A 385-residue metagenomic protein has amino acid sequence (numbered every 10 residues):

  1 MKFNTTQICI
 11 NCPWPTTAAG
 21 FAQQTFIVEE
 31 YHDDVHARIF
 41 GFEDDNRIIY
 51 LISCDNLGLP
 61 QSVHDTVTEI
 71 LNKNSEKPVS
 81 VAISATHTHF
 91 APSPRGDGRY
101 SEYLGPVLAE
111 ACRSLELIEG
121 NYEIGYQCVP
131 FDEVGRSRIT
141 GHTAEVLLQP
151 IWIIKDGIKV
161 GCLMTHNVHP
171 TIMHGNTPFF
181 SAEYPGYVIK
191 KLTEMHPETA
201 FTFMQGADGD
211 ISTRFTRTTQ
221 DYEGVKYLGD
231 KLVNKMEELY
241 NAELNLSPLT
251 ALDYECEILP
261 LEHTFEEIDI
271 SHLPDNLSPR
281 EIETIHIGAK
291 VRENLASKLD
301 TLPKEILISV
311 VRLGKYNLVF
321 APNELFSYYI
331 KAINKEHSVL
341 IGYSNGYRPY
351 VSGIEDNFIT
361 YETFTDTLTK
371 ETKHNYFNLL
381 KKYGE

Functional and structural regions predicted by a protein language model:
M1-S84, P92-Y227, Y240, T250-E385: Conserved beta-alpha junction segments in alpha/beta enzyme cores
L232-K235: Anionic-ligand-binding alpha/beta catalytic cores of soluble enzymes and soluble regulatory domains that recognize
